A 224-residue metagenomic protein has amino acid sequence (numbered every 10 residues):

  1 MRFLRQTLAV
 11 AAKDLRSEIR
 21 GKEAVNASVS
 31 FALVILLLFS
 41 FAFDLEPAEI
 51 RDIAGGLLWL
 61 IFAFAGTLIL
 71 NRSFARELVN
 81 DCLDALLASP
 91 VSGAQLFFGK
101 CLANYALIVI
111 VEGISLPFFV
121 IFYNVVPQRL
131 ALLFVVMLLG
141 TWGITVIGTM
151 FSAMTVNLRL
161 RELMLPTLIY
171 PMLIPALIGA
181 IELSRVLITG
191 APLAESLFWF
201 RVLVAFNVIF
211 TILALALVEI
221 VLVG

Functional and structural regions predicted by a protein language model:
M1-S28: Aromatic- and glycine-rich beta-strand/loop motifs that create alpha-glucan
E18, I50, T67-L87: Transmembrane helix boundary and interhelical loop/hinge segments in multi-pass membrane proteins
K22-D44, W59-A63, L168, M172-G179 (+1 more regions): Hydrophobic alpha-helical transmembrane segments of multi-pass membrane transport/permease proteins
A42-I53, L116-L138, V156, S184-F200 (+1 more regions): Membrane-interfacial helix-loop-helix connectors in multipass membrane proteins
A54-L70: Long, hydrophobic alpha-helical segments
V91-V120: Selective transmembrane-helix segments that form parts of the transport pathway or gating/packing helices in multipass
A131, V136-Y170, L222-G224: A structural motif at transmembrane helix-loop-helix junctions in multipass membrane proteins
L193-G224: Alpha-helical transmembrane segments of multi-pass membrane transporters/translocases
